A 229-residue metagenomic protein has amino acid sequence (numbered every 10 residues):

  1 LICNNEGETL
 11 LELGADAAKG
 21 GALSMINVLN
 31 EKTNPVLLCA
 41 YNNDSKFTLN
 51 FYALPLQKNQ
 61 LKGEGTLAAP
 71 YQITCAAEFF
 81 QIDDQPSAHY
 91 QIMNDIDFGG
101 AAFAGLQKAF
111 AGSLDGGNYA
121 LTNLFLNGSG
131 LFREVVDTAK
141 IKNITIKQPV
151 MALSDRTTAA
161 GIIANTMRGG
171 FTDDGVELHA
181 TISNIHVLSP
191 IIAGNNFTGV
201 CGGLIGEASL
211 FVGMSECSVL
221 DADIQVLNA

Functional and structural regions predicted by a protein language model:
L1-A229: Surface-exposed repetitive/solenoidal architectures
